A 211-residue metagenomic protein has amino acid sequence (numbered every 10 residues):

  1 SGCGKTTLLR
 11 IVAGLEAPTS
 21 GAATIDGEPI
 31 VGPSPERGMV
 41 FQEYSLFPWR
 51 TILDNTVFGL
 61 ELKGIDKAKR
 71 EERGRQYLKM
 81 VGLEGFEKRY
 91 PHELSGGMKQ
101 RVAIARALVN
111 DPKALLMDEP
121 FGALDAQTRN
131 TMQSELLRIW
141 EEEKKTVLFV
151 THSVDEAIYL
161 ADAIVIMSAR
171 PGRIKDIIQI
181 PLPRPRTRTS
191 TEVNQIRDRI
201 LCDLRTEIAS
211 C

Functional and structural regions predicted by a protein language model:
A13: Helix-to-loop junction immediately C-terminal to a conserved catalytic motif
G21-P33: Conserved ABC transporter NBD signature motif
V40, I104: Hydrophobic anchor residue at the start of the ABC signature
R50-V57: Short coil-to-helix segment of the ABC ATPase nucleotide-binding domain corresponding to the Q-loop/switch region
V57, E61, A68-F86, R138: Conserved ABC ATPase "signature" region
R89-H92, N110: Conserved signature/switch motifs of ABC ATPase nucleotide-binding domains
L115-D118: Catalytic Walker B motif of ABC-type/P-loop ATPase nucleotide-binding domains
